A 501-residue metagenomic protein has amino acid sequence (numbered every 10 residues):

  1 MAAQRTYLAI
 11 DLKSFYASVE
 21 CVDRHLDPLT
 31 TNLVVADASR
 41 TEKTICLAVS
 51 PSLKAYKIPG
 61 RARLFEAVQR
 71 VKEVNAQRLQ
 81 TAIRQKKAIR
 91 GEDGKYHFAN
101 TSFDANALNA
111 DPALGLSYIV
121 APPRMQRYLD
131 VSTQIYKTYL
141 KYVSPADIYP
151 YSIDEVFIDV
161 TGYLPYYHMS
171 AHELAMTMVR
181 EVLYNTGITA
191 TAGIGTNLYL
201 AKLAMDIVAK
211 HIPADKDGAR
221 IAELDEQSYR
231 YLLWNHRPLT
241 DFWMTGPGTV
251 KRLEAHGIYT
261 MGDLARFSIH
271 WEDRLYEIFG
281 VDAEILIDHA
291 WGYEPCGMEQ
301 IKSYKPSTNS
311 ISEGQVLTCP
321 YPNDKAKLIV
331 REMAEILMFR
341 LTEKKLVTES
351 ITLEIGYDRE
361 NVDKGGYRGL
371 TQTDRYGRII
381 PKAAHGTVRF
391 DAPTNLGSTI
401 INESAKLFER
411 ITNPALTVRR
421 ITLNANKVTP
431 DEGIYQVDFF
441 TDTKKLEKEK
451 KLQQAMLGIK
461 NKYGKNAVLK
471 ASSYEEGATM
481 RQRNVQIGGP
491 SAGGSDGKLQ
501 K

Functional and structural regions predicted by a protein language model:
M1-D288, P295-M298, T443-K501: Gly/Gly-Pro- and Ser/Thr-rich, intrinsically disordered tail segments characteristic of DNA damage-repair and tolerance
A2, A9, D241, P247-T417 (+1 more regions): DNA-contacting surface of Y-family translesion DNA polymerases
K13-F15, S39-K43, Y357-V362, V428-D431: Short, charged/polar surface micro-motifs in flexible loops or helix N-caps
R40, D104-L108, P112, E299 (+5 more regions): N-proximal short alpha-helices
T44, V71, T308, S312-G314 (+5 more regions): Intrinsically disordered, low-complexity regions
T196-Y199, D288-W291, V347-R359, T417-T429 (+1 more regions): A glycine-rich phosphate-binding loop feature that marks nucleotide/adenosyl-phosphate handling sites
A405-N461: C-terminal hydrophobic structural anchor segments that stabilize assembly/packing rather than catalytic chemistry
